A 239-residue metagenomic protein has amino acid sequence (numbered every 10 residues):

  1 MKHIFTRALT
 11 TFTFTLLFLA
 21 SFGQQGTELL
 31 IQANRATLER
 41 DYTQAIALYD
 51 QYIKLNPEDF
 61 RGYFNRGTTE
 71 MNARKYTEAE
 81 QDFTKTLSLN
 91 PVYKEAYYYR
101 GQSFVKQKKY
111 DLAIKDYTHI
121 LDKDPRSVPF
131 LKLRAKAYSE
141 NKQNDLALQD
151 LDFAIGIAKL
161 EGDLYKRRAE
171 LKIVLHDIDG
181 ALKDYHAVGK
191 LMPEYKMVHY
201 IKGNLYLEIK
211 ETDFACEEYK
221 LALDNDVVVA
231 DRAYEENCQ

Functional and structural regions predicted by a protein language model:
Q25-T27, F60-R61, K94-E95, V128-P129 (+3 more regions): Helix-start (N-cap) detector for alpha-helical repeat units in TPR-like alpha-solenoids, especially tetratricopeptide
G26, N204, E208-Q239: Terminal, low-structured helical/coil segments at or just beyond the last alpha-helical repeat
L38-E39, N72-A73, K106-Q107, K136 (+4 more regions): Register position in tetratricopeptide repeats
N65, Y99, L133, R167 (+2 more regions): Canonical tetratricopeptide repeat
